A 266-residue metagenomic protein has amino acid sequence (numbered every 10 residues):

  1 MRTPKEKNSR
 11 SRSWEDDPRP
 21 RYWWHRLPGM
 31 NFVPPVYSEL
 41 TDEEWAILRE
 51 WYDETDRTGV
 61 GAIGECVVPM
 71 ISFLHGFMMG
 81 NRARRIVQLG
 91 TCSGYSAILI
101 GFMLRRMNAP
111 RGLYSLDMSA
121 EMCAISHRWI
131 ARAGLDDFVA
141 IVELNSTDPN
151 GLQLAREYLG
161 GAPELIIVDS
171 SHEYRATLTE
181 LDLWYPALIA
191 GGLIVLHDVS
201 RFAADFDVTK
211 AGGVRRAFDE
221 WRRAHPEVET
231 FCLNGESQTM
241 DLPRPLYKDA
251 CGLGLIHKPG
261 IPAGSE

Functional and structural regions predicted by a protein language model:
M1-I167, S171-E266: A short alpha-helical cap/connector motif
